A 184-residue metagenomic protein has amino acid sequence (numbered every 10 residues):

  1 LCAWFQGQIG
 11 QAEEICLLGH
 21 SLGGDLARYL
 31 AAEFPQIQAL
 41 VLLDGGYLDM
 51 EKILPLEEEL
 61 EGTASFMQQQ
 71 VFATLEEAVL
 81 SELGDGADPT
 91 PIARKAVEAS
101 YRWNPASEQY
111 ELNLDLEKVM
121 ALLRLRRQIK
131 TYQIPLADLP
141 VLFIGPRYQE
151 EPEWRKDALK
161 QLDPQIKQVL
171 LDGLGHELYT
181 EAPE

Functional and structural regions predicted by a protein language model:
L1-E13: Conserved acidic catalytic loop of the alpha/beta-hydrolase fold
Q11-S21: Alpha/beta-hydrolase fold nucleophile elbow
A12, I37-Q38, Q165-I166, L174: Core-facing hydrophobic residues within beta-strands of well-ordered domains
G19-Y29: Glycine-rich nucleophile elbow surrounding the catalytic serine of serine-hydrolase chemistry
Y29-A32, L40-L75: Flexible "cap/lid" loop of the alpha/beta hydrolase fold
Q70-R127: Conserved alpha/beta-hydrolase catalytic His-Asp/Glu region
N104-L162, K167-L170: Conserved serine/cysteine hydrolase catalytic core
L174-P183: Catalytic histidine-centered segment of alpha/beta-hydrolase-like enzymes
